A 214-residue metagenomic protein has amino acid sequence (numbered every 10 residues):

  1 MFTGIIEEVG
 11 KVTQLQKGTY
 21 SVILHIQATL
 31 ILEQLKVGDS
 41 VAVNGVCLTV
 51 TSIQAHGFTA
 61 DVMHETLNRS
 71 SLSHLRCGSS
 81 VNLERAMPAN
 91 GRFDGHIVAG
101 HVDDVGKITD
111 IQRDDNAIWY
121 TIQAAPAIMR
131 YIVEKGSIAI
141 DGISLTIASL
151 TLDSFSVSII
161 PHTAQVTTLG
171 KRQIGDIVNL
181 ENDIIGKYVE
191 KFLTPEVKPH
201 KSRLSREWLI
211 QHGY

Functional and structural regions predicted by a protein language model:
M1-Y214: Conserved loop->alpha-helix
